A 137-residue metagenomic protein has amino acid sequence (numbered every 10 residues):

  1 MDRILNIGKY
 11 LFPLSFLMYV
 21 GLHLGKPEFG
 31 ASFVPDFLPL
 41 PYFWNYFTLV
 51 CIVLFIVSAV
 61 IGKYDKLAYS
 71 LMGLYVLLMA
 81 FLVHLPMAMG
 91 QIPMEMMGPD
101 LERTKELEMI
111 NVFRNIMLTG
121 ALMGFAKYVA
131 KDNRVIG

Functional and structural regions predicted by a protein language model:
M1-F29, Y42-L54, V60-G137: Extended, low-polarity transmembrane helix blocks
V34-L38: Flexible, solvent-exposed coil segments and beta strand-coil junctions, predominantly the extracellular/periplasmic
